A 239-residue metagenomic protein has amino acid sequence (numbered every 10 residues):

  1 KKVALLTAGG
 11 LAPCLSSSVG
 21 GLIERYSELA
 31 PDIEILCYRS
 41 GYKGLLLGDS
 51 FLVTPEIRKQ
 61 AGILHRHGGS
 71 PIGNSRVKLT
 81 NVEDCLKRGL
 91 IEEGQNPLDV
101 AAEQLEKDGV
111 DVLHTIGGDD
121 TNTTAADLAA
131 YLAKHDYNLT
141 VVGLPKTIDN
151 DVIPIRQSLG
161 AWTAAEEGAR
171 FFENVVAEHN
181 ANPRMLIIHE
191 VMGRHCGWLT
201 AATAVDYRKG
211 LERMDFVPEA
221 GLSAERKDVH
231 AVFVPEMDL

Functional and structural regions predicted by a protein language model:
K1-L6, H65-L86, K146-R156, R184: Gly-rich Lys/Arg/Thr-decorated short loops/hinges at beta-loop-alpha junctions or inter-strand turns that position
K1-S50: N-terminal phosphate-binding or glycine-rich loops at protein starts, especially the Walker A/P-loop of NTPases
K2-A12, P71-G73, D111-G117, G143 (+2 more regions): Short glycine-rich or small-residue beta-strand-to-loop segments that form or flank ligand, phosphate, metal/Fe-S
A8-G10, Y38-K43, R76-V77, G118-T121 (+2 more regions): Short, ordered loop/turn segments at secondary-structure junctions
A12-L22, L45-L46, T80, Q95-D99 (+3 more regions): Short glycine/serine/threonine-rich phosphate/pyrophosphate-binding segments that cradle anionic phosphate groups
P31-D108: Glycine-rich nucleotide/cofactor/substrate-binding loop typically near the N-terminus or early in the first domain
I35, E103-Q104, D108, V112-G117 (+3 more regions): Accessory alpha-helical/coil subdomains and C-terminal extensions that flank or cap enzyme catalytic cores
L47-L52, D151-A161: Active-site-proximal loop->helix
